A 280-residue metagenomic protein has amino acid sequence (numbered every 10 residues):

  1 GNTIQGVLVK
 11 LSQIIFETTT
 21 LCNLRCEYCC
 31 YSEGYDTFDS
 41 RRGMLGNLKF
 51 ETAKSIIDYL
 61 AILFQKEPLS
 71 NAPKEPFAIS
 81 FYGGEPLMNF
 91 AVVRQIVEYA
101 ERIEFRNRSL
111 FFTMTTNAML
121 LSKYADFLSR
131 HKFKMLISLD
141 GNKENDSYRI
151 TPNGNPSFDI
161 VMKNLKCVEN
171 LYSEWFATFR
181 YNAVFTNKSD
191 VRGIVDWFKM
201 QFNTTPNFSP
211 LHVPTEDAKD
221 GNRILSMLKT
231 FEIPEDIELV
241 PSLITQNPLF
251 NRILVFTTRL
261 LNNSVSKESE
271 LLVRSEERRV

Functional and structural regions predicted by a protein language model:
I4-K123: Conserved alpha-helical substructure of the radical SAM core
I14, I79, F112-M114, M135-I137 (+2 more regions): Hydrophobic faces of well-ordered beta-strands that scaffold small-molecule active sites in alpha/beta enzyme cores
N23, R108-F111, K132, W175-T178 (+1 more regions): A generic structural signal for alpha->beta connector loops
Y35-D36, P86-M88, A118-S122, K134-N155 (+1 more regions): Conserved radical SAM core fold
S55-D58, A91, Q95-R102, K123-D126 (+3 more regions): Alpha-helical scaffolding segments of alpha/beta enzyme cores, especially the outer helices of TIM-barrel or partial
F127-D140, F198-N207: Structural recognition of alpha->loop->beta junctions
Y148-M162, K166-R279: Radical SAM enzyme [4Fe-4S]-AdoMet core and its adjacent flexible, acidic and glycine-rich loops/tails across
